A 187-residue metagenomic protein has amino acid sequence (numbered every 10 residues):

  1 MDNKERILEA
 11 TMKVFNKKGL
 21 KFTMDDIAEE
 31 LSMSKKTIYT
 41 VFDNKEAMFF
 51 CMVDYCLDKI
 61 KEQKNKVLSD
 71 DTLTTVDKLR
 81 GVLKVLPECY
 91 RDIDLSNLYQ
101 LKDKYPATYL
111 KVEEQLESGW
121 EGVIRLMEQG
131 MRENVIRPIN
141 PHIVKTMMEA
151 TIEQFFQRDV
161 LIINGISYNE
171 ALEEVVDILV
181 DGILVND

Functional and structural regions predicted by a protein language model:
R6, A10, V14-A47, C51: Helix-turn-helix
C51, N65-D92, K145-M148: Hydrophobic alpha-helical connector segments
D54-K61: Short, basic, alpha-helical segments at the C-terminal edge of helix-turn-helix-like DNA-binding modules
V67, D71, I93, N97-L101 (+2 more regions): Secondary-structure edge/capping motif, primarily at the C-terminal ends of alpha-helices and the immediately following
V76-K78, E114-Q115, M131-E149, G165-E170 (+1 more regions): All-alpha amphipathic helical-bundle segments outside canonical DNA-binding/catalytic cores that form hydrophobic
V85-C89, I93, E133, T151-R158 (+1 more regions): Phosphate/oxyanion-binding loops and surfaces in catalytic or ligand/nucleic-acid-binding neighborhoods
P87-I124, E128, E133: Short secondary-structure transition hinges
R125-Q129, E133, I162-D187: C-terminal peripheral helix-coil segments that are non-catalytic and often amphipathic
